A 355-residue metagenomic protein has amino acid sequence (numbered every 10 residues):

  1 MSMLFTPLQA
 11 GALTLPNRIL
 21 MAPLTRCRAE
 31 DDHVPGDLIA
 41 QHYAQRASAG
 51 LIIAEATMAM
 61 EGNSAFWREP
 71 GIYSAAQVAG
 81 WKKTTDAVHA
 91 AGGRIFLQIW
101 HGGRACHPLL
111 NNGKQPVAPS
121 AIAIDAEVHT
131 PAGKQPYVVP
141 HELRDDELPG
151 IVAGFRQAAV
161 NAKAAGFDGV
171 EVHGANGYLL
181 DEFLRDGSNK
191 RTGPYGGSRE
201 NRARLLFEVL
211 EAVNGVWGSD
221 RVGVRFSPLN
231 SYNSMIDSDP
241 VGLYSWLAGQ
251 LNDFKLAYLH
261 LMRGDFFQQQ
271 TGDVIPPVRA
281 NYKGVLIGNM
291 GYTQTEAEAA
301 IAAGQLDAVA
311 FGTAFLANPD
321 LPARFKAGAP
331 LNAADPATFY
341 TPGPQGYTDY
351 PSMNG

Functional and structural regions predicted by a protein language model:
M1-G355: Flavin-dependent oxidoreductase catalytic cores
